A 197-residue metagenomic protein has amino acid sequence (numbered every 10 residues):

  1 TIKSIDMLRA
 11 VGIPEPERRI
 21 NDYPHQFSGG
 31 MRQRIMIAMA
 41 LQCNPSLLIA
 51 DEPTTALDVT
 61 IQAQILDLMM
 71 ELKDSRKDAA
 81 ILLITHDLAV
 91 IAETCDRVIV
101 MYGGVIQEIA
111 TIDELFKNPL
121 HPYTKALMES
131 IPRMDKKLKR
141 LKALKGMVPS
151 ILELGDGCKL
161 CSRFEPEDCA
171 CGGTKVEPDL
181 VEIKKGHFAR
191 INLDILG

Functional and structural regions predicted by a protein language model:
I2-V11, L127-S130: ABC nucleotide-binding domain "signature" region
D6, H86, G146: Conserved adenine-binding aromatic site and its adjacent loop/helix in ATP-hydrolyzing domains
L8-R19, L68-I81, D87, R163-P178: Short, charged helix-to-loop "capping" segments that act as catalytic/coupling loops
P14-E17, T111-G197: Short catalytic/signature loops enriched in Gly
D22-F27, M31: Conserved ABC ATPase signature
Q42-S46: A short, proline-enriched helix->beta-strand linker immediately N-terminal to the Walker B motif in ABC-type P-loop
I49-P53, L57, I61-K139: P-loop NTP-binding/switch modules centered on Walker-like glycine-rich loops
